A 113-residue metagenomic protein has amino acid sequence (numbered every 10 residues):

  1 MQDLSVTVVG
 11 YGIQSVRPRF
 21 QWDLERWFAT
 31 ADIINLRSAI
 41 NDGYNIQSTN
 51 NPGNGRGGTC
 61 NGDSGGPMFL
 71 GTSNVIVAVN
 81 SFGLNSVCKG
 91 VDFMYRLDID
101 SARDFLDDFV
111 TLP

Functional and structural regions predicted by a protein language model:
M1-R56, I99-D100: Chymotrypsin/trypsin-fold serine protease catalytic domain
D23, W27-T30, T59-P113: C-terminal subregion of chymotrypsin/trypsin-like serine protease catalytic domains
